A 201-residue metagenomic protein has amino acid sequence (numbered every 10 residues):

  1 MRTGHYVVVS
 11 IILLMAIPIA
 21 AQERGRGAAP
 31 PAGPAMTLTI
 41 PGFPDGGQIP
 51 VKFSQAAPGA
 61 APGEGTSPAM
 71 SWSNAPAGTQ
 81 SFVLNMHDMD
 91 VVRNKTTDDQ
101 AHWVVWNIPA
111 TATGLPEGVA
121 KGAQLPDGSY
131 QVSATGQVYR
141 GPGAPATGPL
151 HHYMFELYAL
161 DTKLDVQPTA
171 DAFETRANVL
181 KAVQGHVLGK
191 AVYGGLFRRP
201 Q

Functional and structural regions predicted by a protein language model:
M1-H5: Positively charged n-region of N-terminal signal peptides that target proteins for export
Y6-P18: Bacterial N-terminal signal peptides
A21-Q201: N-terminus-centered regions that define maturation/targeting leaders and the start of the first functional domain
